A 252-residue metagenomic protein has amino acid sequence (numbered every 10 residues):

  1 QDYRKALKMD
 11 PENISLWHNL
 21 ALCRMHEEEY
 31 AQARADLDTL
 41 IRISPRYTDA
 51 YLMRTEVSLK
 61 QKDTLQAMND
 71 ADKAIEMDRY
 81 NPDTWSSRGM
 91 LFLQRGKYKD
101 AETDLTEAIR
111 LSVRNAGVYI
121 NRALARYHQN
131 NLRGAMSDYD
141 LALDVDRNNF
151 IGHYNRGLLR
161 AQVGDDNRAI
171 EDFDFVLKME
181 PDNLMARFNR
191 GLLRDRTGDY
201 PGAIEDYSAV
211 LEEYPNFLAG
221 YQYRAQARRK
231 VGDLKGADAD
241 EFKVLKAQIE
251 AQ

Functional and structural regions predicted by a protein language model:
Q1-K5, E27-T39, K60-K73, R95-E107 (+5 more regions): Structural signature of tandem alpha-helical TPR/SEL1-like repeats, specifically the intra-repeat loop/turn
I14-S15, T48-D49, P82-D83, A116-G117 (+3 more regions): Helix-start (N-cap) detector for alpha-helical repeat units in TPR-like alpha-solenoids, especially tetratricopeptide
S87-M90, Q94-G96: Solenoidal tandem-repeat scaffolds enriched in leucines and small polar residues
E212-A251: TPR/TPR-like (Sel1-like) alpha-helical repeat modules
